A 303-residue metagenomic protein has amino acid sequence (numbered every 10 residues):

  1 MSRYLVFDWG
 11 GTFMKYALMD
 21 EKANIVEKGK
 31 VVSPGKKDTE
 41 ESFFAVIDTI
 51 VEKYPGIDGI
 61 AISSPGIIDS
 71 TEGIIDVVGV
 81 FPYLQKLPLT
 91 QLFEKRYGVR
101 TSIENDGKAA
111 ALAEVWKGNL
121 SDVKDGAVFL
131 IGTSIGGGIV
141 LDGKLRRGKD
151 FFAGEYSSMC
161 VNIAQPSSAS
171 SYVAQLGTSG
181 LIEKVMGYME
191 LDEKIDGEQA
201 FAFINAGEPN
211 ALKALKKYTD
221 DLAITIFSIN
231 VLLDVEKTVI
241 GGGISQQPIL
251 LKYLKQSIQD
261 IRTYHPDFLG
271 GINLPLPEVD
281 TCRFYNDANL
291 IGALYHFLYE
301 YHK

Functional and structural regions predicted by a protein language model:
M1-G59, S70-E72, K95-V99, K117-D122 (+1 more regions): ATP-binding/phosphotransfer module of carbohydrate and carboxylate kinases, centering on a glycine-rich
D20, S64, L141-D142: A cytosolic small-molecule/anion-sensing beta-strand core signal
G29-V31, G79, K149: Short hydrophobic alpha-helix segments
V46, A110-W116, I139, S158-V161: Adenylate-forming
G73-K86: A charged helix-plus-loop insertion that forms the helical arch/lid used to bind and gate nucleic-acid substrates
T90-G126: Active-site neighborhood for divalent-cation/phosphate handling
D106, G132, A293: Active-site glycine-centered loops adjacent to acidic/histidine catalytic or metal-binding residues that shape
S121-Q175: Glycine-rich phosphate-binding loop of actin/hexokinase-like ATP-binding domains
